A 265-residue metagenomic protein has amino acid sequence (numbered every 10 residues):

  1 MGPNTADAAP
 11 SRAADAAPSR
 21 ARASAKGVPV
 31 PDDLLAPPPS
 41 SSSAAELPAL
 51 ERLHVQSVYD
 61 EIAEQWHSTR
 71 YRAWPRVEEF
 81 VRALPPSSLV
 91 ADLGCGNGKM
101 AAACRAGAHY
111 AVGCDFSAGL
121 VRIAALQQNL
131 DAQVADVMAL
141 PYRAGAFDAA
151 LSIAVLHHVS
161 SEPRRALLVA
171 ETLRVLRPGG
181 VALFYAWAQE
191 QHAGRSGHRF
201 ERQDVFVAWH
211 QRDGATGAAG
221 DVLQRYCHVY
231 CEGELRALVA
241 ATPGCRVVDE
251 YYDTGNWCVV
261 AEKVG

Functional and structural regions predicted by a protein language model:
G2-T5, R20-R22, K26-A91, G96-A139 (+3 more regions): Class I (Rossmann-like) S-adenosyl-L-methionine-dependent methyltransferase catalytic domain, capturing the SAM-binding
L140-Y142, V159: Helix-loop segment at the mouth of the active site in Rossmann-fold oxidoreductases, especially SDR/KR enzymes
L151: A conserved beta-strand element that flanks and buttresses the S-adenosyl-L-methionine
A154-H158: Short catalytic micro-motifs in class I SAM-dependent methyltransferases
R174: Basic phosphate/pyrophosphate-binding loop/patch that engages nucleotide-derived ligands
